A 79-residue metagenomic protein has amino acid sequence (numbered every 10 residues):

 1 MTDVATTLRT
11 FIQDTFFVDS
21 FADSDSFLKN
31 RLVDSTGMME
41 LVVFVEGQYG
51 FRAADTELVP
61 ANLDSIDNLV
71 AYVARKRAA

Functional and structural regions predicted by a protein language model:
M1-F21, A71-A79: Thiotemplate assembly-line natural product biosynthesis machinery
T2, A22, M39, A54-T56 (+1 more regions): Intrinsic disorder/low-complexity signal
Q13-L32, F51-V59, R77: Phosphopantetheine carrier-protein modules
L32-V42: Conserved N-terminal glycine/acidic-rich loop preference
E40-N62: Phosphopantetheinylated carrier protein domains
L58, L63-A78: C-terminal structural segments of small proteins and small subunits
